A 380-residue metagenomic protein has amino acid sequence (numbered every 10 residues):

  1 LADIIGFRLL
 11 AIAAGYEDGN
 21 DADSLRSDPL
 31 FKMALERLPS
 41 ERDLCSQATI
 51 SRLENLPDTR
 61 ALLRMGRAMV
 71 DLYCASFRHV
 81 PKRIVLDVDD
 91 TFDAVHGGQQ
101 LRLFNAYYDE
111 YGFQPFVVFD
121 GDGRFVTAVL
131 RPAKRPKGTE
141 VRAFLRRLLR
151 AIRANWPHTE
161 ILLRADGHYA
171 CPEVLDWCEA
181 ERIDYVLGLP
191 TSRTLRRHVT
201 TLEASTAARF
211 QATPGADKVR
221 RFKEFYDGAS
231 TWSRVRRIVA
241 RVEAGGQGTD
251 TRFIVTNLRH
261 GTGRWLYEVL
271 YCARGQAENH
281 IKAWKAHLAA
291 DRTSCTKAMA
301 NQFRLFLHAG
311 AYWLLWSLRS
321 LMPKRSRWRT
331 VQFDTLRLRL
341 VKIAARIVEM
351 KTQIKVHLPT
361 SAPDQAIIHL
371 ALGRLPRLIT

Functional and structural regions predicted by a protein language model:
L1-G6, T139: Basic, short loop/linker segments at the boundary and entry of helix-turn-helix/winged-helix-like folds
F7, G19-A22, R42, S46 (+9 more regions): Short, conserved catalytic/metal-binding motifs centered on acidic residues
D18-R37: DNA-recognition alpha helix
P39-V117: Active-site-proximal, Lys/Arg-enriched surface segment that forms a nucleic-acid-binding/basic interface patch
L103-W156: Electropositive, glycine- and tryptophan-enriched low-complexity nucleic-acid-binding patches
D184-A286, L370-T380: An anionic, glycine-rich sequence signature occurring as long contiguous blocks
T262-F303, L307, A311-R319: Short amphipathic alpha-helical "interface-anchor" segments enriched in bulky aromatics
L314-T380: A short, flexible helix-boundary coil/loop motif
